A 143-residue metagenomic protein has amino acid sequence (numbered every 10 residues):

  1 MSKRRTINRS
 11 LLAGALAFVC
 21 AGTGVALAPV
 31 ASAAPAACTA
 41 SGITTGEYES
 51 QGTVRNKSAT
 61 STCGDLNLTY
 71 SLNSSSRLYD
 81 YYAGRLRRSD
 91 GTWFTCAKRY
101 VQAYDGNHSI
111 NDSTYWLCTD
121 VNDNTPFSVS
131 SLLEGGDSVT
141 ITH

Functional and structural regions predicted by a protein language model:
M1-N56: N-terminal prepro-regions of secreted/extracellular proteins
A33-H143: Post-signal peptide N-terminal regions of Sec-secreted extracellular proteins
